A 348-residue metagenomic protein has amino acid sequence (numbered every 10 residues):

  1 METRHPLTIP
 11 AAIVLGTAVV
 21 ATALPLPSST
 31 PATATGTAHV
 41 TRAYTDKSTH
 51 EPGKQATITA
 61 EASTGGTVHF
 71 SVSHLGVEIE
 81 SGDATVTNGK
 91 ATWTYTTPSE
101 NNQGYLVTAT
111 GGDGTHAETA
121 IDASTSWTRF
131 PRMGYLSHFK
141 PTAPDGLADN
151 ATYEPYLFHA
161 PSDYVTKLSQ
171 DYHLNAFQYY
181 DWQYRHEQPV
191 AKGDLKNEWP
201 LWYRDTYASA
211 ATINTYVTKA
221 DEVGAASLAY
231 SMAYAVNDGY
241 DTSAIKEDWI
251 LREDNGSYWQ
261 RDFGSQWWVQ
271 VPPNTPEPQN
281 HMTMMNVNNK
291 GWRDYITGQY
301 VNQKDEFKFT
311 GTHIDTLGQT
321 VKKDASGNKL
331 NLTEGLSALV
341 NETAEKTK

Functional and structural regions predicted by a protein language model:
E2-T3, I9-P10, G16-Y179: Mature N-terminal, pre-catalytic/accessory segment of carbohydrate-active enzymes
T125-H159, A229, A233-Q303, F307: Active-site-adjacent "subsite" loops/lids of carbohydrate-active enzymes
E154-T166, T206-T215, I296-G298, L330-E342: Well-ordered, non-membrane alpha-helical segments in soluble/globular domains
Y164-T215, S231, A235-N255, F263 (+3 more regions): Aromatic-lined carbohydrate-binding/catalytic grooves of carbohydrate-active enzymes
K167-S169, A220, Q303-K304: Generic structural signal for hydrophobic
H173-N175, V223-S227, K308-T310, T347-K348: Short, well-ordered coil/turn segments that N-cap beta-strands
N214-D221, A226, A344: Anion (oxyanion) recognition and catalysis
V287-K348: Active-site neighborhood of glycoside hydrolase catalytic domains
